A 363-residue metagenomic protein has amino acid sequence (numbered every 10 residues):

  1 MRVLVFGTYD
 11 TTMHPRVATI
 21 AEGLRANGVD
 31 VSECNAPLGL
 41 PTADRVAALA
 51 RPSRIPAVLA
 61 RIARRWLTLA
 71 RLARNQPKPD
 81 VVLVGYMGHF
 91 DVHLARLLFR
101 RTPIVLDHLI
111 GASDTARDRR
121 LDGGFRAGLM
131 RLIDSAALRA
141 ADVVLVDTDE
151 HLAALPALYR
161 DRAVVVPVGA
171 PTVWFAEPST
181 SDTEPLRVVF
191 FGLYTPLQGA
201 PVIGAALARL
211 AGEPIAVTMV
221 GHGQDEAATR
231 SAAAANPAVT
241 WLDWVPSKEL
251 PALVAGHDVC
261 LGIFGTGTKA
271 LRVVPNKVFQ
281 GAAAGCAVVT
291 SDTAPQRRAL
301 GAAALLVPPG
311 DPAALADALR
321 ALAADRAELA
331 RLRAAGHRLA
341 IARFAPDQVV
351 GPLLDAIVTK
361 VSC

Functional and structural regions predicted by a protein language model:
A70-A73, A112, F125-V144: Membrane-proximal helix-turn-helix segments that form the acceptor-binding/catalytic region of lipid-linked
F99-A116: Active-site proximal beta-strand in glycosyltransferases
E150, G169: Carbohydrate-associated surface elements
T180-A208, T218: Conserved donor-binding/catalytic core segment of Leloir-type glycosyltransferases
P185, A227-A252: Nucleotide-activated donor-binding/catalytic signature segment of Leloir-type glycosyltransferases, i.e., the conserved
F191, A302-A313, A321-A327: Conserved acidic donor-binding segment of nucleotide-sugar-dependent glycosyltransferases
Q198, P246-L253, D258-A283, T290-R298: Nucleotide-sugar-dependent
A327-I357: A charged, aromatic-enriched C-terminal amphipathic alpha-helix characteristic of glycosyltransferases across folds
